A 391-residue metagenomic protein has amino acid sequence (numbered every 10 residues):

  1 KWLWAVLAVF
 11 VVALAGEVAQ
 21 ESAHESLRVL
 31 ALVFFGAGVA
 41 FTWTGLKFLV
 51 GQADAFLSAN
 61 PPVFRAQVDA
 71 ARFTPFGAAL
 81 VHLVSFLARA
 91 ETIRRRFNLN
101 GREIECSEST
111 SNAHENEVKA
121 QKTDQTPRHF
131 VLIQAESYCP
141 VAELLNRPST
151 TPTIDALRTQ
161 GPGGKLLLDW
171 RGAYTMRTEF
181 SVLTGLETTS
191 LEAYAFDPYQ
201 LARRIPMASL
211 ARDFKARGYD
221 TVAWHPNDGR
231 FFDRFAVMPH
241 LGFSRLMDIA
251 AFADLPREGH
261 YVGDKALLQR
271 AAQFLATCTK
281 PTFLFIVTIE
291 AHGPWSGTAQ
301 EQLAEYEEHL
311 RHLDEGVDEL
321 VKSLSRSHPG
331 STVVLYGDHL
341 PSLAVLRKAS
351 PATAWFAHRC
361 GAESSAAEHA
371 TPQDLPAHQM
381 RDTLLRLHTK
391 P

Functional and structural regions predicted by a protein language model:
K1-R72: Transmembrane and membrane-interface helices of multi-pass, inner-membrane envelope-modifying transferases
W2-E21, H129-Y138, S190, G242-L246 (+1 more regions): An N-terminal domain-start capping segment
A31, F35-F41, G45, H114-N116 (+3 more regions): N-terminal leader/auxiliary helical segments
L57-P61, R65, D69-G161: Active-site-proximal N-terminal segment of extracellular/periplasmic enzymes that hydrolyze or transfer
L145-P391: Solvent-exposed soluble domains appended to multi-pass membrane proteins
